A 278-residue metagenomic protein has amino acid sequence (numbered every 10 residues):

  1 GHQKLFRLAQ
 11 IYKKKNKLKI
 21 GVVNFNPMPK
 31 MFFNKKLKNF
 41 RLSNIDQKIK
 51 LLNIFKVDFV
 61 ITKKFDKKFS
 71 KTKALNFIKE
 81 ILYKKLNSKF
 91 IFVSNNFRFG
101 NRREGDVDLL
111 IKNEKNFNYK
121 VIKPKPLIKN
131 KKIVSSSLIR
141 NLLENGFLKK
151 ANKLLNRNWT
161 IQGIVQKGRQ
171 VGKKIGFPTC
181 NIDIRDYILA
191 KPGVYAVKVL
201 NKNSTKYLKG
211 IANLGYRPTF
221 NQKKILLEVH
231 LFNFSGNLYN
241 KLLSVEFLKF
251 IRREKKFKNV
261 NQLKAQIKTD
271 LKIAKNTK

Functional and structural regions predicted by a protein language model:
G1-K38: N-terminal catalytic cores of NTP/NDP-binding nucleotidyl/phosphoryl-transfer enzymes
A9, L52, I91, A151 (+2 more regions): Residue-level signal for inorganic ion chemistry
F32-K48, L263: A charged helix-plus-loop insertion that forms the helical arch/lid used to bind and gate nucleic-acid substrates
N44-D46, L51-D58: ATP-dependent adenylation/nucleotidyltransferase module used to activate substrates
K71-T179, K258-Q262: Classical nucleotidyltransferase
K167-K278: Phosphate/ribose-recognition catalytic cores of enzymes acting on nucleotide-derived substrates
